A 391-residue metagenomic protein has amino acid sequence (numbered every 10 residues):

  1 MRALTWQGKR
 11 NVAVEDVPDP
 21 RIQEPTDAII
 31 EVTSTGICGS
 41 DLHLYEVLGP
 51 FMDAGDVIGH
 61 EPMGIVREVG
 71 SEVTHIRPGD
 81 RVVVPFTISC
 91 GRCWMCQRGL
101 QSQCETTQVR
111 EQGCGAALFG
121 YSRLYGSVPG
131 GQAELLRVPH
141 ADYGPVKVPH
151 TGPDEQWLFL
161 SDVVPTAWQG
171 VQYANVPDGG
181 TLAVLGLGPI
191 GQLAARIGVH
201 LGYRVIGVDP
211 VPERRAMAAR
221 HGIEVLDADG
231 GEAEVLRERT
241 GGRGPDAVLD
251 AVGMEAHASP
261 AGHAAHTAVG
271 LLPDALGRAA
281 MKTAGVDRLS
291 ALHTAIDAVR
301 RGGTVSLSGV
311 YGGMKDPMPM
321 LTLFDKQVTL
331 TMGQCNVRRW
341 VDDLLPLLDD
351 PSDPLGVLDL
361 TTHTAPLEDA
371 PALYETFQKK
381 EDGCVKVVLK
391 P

Functional and structural regions predicted by a protein language model:
P18-T35, L48-Q97, Q101-S102, P129 (+1 more regions): Glycine-rich beta-strand-centered segment in the early N-terminal region that forms part of a ligand/cofactor-binding
Q23-E24, R77, P177, R243 (+1 more regions): Residue-level recognition of short, solvent-exposed, well-ordered loop/turn junctions that link secondary-structure
R81-V82, E134, P145-E234, L249: Mid-domain Rossmann-like dinucleotide-binding core that forms the NAD(H)/NADP(H) cofactor-binding site
R92-L185, L355: NAD(P)H dinucleotide-binding glycine-rich loop of Rossmann-like/cofactor-binding domains, especially the beta1-alpha1
A174, A216, H221-T329: Glycine-rich cofactor phosphate-binding loops and adjacent beta1-alpha1 units of small-molecule cofactor enzyme domains
V211, Y311, N336: Residues in the short beta-alpha loop(s) of Rossmann-like NAD(P)-binding domains
H293, R338-P391: C-terminal hydrophobic helical "lid"/dimerization subdomain of Rossmann-like NAD(P)H-dependent oxidoreductases
R301-S308, M318-L358: Rossmann-fold dehydrogenase core element
